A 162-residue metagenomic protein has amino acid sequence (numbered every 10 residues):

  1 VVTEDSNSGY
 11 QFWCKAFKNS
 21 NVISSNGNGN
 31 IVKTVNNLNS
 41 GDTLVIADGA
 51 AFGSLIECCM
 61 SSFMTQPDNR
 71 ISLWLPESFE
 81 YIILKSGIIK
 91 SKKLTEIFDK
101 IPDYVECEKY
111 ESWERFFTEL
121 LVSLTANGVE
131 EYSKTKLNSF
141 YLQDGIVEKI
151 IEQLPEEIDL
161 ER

Functional and structural regions predicted by a protein language model:
V1-R162: Acidic, divalent-metal-binding catalytic cores of TOPRIM and closely related two-metal-ion phosphodiester/pyrophosphate
